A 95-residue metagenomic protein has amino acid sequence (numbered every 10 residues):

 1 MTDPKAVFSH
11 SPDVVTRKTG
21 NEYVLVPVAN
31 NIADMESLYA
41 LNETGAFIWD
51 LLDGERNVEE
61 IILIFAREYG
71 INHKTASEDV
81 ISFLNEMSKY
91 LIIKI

Functional and structural regions predicted by a protein language model:
M1-A46, D50: Acidic, low-complexity/disordered tracts enriched in E/D and polar residues
S37-I95: Long, charge-rich, low-complexity alpha-helical segments
